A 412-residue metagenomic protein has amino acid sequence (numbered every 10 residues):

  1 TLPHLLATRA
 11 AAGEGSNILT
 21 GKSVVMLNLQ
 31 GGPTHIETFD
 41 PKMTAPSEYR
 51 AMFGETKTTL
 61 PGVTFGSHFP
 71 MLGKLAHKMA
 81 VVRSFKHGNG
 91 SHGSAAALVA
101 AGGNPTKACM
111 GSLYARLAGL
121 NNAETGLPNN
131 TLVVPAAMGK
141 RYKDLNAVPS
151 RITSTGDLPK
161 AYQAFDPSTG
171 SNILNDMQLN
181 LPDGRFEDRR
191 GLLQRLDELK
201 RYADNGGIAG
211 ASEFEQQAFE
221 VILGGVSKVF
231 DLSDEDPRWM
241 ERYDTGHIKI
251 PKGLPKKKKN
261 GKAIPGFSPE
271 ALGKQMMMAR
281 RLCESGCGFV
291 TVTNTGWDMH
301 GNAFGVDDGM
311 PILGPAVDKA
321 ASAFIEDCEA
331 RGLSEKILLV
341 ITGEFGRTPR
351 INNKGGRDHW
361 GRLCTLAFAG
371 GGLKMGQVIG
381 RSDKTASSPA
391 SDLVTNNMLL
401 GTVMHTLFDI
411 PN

Functional and structural regions predicted by a protein language model:
T1-N412: Ligand-binding pockets and gating/stacking loops
